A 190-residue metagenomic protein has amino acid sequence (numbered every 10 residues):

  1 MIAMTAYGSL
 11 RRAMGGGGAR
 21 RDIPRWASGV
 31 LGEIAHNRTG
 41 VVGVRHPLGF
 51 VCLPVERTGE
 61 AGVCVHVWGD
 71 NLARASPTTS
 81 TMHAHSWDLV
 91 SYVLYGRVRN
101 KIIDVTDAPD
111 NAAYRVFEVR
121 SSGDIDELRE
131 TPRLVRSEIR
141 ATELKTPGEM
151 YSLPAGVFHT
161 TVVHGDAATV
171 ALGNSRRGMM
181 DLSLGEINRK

Functional and structural regions predicted by a protein language model:
M1-V67: A short, N-terminal "cap"/entry segment at the start of jelly-roll beta-barrel domains of the cupin/DSBH fold
G40-V42, S76-H83, R140, F158-T160: Catalytic micro-motifs at enzyme active sites that drive phosphoryl/nucleotidyl and oxygen chemistry
V65-A84, I102, T106-D107, A155: Conserved short histidine dyad/triad with adjacent acidic residue
A84-N100, D104: Short, conserved beta-strand element in jelly-roll/cupin
N100-K101, F158-H164: Short beta-strand His + acidic residue motifs that chelate non-heme Fe in jelly-roll/DSBH and cupin folds
D104-A155: Short acidic-glycine-tyrosine-enriched beta hairpin
D166-L182: A short hydrophobic beta-strand segment most commonly corresponding to one strand of the jelly-roll/cupin
